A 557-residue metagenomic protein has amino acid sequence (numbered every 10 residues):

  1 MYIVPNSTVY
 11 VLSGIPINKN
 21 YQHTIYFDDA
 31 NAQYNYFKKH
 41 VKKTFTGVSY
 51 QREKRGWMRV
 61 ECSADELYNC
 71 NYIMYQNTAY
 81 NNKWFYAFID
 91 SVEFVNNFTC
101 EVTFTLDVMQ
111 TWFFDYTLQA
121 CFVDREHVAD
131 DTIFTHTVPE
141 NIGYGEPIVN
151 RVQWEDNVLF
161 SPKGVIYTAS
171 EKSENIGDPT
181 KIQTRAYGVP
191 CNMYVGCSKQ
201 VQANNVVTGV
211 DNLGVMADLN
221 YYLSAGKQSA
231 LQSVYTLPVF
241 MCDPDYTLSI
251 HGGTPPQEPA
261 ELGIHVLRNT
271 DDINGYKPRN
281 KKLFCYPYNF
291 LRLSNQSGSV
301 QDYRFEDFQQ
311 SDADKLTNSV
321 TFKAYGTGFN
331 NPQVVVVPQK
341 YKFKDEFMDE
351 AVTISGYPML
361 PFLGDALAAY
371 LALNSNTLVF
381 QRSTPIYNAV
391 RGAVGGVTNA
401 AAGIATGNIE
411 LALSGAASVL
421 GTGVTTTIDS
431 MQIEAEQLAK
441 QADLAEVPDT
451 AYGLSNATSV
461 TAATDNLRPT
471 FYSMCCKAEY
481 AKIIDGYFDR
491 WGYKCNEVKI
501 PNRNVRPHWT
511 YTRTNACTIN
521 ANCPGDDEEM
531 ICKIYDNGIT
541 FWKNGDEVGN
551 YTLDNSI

Functional and structural regions predicted by a protein language model:
M1-S63: N-terminal "first-domain core" detector
M1-Y2, S7, H136-R391, T398 (+2 more regions): Preference for solvent-exposed, low-hydrophobicity sequence contexts
E61-N81: Short coil-to-beta transition motif at edge beta-strands of beta-rich domains
N71-I73, A87-D90: General structural concept
Y80-F88: Short, Lys/Arg- and Gly-enriched loop/turn segments at beta-strand edges
D90-V108: Short, solvent-exposed secondary-structure boundary/capping segments
D107-T135: Glycine- and charge-enriched low-complexity intrinsically disordered segments
G407-A416: Hydrophobic alpha-helical transmembrane segments
